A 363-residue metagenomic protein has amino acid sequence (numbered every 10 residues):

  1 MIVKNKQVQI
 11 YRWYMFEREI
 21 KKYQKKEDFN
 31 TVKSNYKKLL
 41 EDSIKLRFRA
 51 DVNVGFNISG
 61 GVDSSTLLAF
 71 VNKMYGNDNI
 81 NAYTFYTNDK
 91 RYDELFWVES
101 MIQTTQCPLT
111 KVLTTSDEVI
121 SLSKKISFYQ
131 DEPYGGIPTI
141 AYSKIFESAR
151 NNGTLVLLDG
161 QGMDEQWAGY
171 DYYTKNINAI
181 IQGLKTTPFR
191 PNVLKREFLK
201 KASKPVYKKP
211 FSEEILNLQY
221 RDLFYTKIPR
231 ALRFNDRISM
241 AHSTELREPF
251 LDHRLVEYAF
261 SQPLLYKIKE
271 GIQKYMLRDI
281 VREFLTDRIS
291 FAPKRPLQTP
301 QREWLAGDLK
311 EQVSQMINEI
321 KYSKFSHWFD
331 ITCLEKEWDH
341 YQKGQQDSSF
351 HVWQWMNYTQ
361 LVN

Functional and structural regions predicted by a protein language model:
M1-E27: N-terminal segments that mediate ammonia production and transfer in glutamine-dependent amidotransferase systems
V3-Y11, Y75, L285, I289-S290: Proline-centered turn/helix-capping motifs that create local helix->coil transitions or kinks
Y11, F56, I268-K269, S290-P293 (+1 more regions): Short, hydrophobic secondary-structure boundary micro-motifs
Y14, K201-S203, D330-T332: Short alpha-helical hairpin
R18-D222, T226-I228, L232-F284, Q301 (+2 more regions): ATP-dependent adenylate-handling active sites, centered on carboxylate activation for C-N bond formation
L285-G344: PAPS-dependent sulfotransferase catalytic core
